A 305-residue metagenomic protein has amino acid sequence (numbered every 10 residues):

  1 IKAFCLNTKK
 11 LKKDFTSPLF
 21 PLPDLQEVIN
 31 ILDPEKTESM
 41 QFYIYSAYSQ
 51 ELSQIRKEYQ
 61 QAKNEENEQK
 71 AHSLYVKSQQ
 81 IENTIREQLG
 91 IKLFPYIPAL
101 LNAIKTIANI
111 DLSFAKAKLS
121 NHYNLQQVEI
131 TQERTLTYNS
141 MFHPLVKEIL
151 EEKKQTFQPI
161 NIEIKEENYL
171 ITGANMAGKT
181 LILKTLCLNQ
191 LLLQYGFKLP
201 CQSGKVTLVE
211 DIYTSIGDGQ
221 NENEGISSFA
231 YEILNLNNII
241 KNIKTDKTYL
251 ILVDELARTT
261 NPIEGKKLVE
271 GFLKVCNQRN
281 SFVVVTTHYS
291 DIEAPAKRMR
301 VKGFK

Functional and structural regions predicted by a protein language model:
I1-A174, L181-L183, Q190-D211: Alpha-helical coupling/stalk and coiled-coil linker elements that connect catalytic or binding modules and transmit
Y123-L125, T131-K305: ATPase nucleotide-binding head domains, primarily ABC-like/P-loop NTPase cores
